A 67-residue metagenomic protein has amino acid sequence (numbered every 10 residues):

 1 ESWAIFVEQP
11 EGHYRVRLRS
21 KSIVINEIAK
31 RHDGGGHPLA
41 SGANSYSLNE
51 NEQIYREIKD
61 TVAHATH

Functional and structural regions predicted by a protein language model:
E1-H67: Gly/His-enriched, cation/cofactor- and phosphate-binding structural elements
